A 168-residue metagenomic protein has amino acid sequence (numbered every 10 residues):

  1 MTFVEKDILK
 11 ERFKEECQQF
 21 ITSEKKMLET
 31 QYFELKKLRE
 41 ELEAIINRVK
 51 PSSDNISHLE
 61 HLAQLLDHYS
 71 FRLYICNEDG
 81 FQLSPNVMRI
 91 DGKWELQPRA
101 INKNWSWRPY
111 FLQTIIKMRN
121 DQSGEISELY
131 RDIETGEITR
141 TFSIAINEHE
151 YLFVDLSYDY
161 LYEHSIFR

Functional and structural regions predicted by a protein language model:
T2-P85: Intrinsically disordered, low-complexity terminal regulatory regions
L9, F71-Y74, I90-W94, T139-E148: Short, charged low-complexity intrinsically disordered segments located at boundaries of structured domains
S53, L62-R119: Structured interaction and signal-relay segments at domain junctions
Q97-F167: Sensory/regulatory domains in signal-transduction proteins
